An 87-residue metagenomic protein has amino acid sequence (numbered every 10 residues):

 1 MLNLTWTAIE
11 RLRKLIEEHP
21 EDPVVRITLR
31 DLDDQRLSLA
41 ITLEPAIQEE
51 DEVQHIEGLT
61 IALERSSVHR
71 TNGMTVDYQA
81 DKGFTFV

Functional and structural regions predicted by a protein language model:
N3-I47, E52: Charged, well-structured alpha/beta interaction segments
Q35-V87: Detector for the mature cores of small, proteolytically processed and post-translationally modified peptide effectors
